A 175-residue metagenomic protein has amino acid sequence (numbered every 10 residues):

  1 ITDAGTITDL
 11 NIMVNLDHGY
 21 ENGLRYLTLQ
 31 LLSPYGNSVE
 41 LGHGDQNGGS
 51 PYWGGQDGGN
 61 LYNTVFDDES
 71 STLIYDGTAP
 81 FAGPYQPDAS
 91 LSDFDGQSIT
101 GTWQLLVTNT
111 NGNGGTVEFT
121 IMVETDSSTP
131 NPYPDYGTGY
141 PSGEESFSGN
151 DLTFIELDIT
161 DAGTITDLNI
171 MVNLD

Functional and structural regions predicted by a protein language model:
I1-D175: Loop and turn regions of beta-sandwich accessory domains that flank beta-strands and are enriched in small/polar
